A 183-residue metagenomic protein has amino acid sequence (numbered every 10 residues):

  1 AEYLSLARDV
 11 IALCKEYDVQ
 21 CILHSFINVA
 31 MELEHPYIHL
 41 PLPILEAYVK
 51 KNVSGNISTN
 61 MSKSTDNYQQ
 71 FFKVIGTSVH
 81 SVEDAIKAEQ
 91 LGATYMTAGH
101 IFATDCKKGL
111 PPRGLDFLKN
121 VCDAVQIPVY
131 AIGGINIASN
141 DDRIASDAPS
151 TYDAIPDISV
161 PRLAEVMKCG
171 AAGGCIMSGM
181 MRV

Functional and structural regions predicted by a protein language model:
A1-L4, I11, A93-H100, V129: Long, low-complexity, intrinsically disordered polar/charged segments
A1-S54, N67: N-terminal active-site wall of soluble small-molecule enzyme domains
L6-C21, K51-N52, F71-H80, P111-N136: Alpha-helix-loop-beta-strand connector modules within alpha/beta enzyme cores
I22-H24, P41, G76-S78, G99 (+2 more regions): A cross-family glycoside hydrolase active-site/sugar-binding cleft signature
L23-P36, H80-L91, Y130-A131, I135-R143 (+1 more regions): Catalytic cores of alpha/beta
L42-V49, T97-G109, I137, P156-V183: Glycine-rich phosphate-binding active-site loops on the catalytic face of alpha/beta enzymes
K50-K73, I137-V160: Intrinsically disordered, low-complexity terminal tails and inter-domain linkers enriched for S/T/G/P/D/E
I75-K107, V121: Histidine/lysine/aspartate-rich catalytic loop segments that bind and position anionic ligands
